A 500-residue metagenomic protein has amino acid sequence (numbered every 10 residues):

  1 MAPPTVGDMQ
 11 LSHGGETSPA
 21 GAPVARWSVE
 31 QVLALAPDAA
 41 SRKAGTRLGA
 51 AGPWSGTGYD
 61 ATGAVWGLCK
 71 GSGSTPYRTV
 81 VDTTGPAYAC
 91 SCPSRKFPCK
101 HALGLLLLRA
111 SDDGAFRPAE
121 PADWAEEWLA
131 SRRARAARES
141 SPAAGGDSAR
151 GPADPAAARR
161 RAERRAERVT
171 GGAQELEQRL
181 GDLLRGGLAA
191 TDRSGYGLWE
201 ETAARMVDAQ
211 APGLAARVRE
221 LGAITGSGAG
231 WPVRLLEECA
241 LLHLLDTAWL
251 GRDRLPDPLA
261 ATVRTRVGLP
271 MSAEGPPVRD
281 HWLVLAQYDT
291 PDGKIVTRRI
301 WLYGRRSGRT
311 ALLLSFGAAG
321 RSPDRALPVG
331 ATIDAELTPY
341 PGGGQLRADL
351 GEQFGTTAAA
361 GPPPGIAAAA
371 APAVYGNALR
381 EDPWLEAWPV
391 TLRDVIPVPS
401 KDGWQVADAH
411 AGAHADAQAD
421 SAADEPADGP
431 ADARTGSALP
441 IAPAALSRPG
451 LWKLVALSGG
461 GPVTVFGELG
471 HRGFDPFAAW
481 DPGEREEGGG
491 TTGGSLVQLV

Functional and structural regions predicted by a protein language model:
M1-V500: Long, low-complexity, compositionally biased intrinsically disordered regions
